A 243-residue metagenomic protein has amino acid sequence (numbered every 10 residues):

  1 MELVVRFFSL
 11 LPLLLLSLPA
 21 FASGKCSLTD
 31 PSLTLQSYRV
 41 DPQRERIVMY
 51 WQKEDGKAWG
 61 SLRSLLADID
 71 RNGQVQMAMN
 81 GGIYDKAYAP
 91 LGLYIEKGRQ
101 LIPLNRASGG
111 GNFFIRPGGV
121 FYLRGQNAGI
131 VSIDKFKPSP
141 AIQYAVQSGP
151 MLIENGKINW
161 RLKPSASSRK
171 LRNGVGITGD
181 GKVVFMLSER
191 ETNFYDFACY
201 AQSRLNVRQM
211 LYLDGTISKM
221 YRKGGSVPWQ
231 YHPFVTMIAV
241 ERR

Functional and structural regions predicted by a protein language model:
M1-L11: Bacterial N-terminal signal peptides that target proteins for export
S17-P19: N-terminal signal peptide c-region/cleavage motif recognized by signal peptidases
F21-N112: Zymogen propeptides
K53-D55, D134-S139, L187-E191: Short, solvent-exposed aromatic-acidic interface loops
Q74-V75, R116-V120, G149, L171-R172 (+2 more regions): Short, surface-exposed beta-edge/turn micro-motifs
A89-L162: Active-site-adjacent helix-turn-beta-strand microarchitecture at beta-sheet edges that either contains or buttresses
L91-S108, R161, S165-Q209, S218-R243: Conserved, well-ordered active-site substructure
